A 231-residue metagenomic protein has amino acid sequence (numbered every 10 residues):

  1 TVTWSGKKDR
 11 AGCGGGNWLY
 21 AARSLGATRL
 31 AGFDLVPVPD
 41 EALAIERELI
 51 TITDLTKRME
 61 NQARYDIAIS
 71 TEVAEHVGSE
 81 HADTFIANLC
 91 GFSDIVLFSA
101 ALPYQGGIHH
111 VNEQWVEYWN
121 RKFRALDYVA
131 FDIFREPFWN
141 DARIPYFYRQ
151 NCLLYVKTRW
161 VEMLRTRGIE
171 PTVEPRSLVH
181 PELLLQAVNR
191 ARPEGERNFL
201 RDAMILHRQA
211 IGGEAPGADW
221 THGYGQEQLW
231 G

Functional and structural regions predicted by a protein language model:
T1-I108, E117-N120, Y155-K157: Conserved SAM-binding loop
I45, F147-Y148: A generic fold-level signal
N112-D127: K/E-rich alpha-helical interaction surfaces of small helical-bundle regulatory domains
Y128-W139: Conserved S-adenosyl-L-methionine
D141-P145: Short proline/glycine-enriched turn/loop segments at secondary-structure junctions
R149-E194: Flexible, glycine-/basic-rich loop-and-beta segments that form/coincide with the SAM-dependent methyltransferase
P175-G231: Membrane-proximal basic amphipathic "stem/tether" segments
